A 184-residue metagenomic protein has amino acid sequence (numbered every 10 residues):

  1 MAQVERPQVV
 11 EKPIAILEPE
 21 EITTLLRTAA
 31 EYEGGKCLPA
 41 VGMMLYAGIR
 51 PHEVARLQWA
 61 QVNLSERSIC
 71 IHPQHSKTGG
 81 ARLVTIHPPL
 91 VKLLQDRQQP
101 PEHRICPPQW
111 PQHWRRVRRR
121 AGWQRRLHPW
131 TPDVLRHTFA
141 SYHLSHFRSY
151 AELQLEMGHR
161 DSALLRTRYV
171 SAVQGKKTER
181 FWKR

Functional and structural regions predicted by a protein language model:
A2-P51, A55, K77, R136: Basic, Lys/Arg- and aromatic-enriched nucleic-acid-binding interface segment
R6, R27, R56, L64 (+1 more regions): Phosphate-coordinating loops and pocket residues in cytosolic domains that bind phosphorylated ligands
P7-E11, L25-E33, P51-H52, S65-V91 (+1 more regions): Basic, Lys/Arg-rich DNA-contacting stretches centered on the C-terminal catalytic core of tyrosine recombinase systems
I16, H75-S76, Y150, M157-W182: Catalytic-site neighborhood detector that most strongly recognizes the C-terminal catalytic loop/helix of tyrosine
T24, R56, K92-L93, E152 (+1 more regions): Short, solvent-exposed alpha-helical surface patches in well-structured domains
G42, Y46, H52-E53, V134-R160 (+1 more regions): C-terminal catalytic core of tyrosine-transesterase DNA break-rejoin enzymes
L57, R97, H113, V117 (+2 more regions): Residues in the recognition helix of alpha-helical DNA-binding motifs
H75, H87-L127, F139: Active-site/catalytic core of tyrosine-dependent DNA strand-transfer enzymes
